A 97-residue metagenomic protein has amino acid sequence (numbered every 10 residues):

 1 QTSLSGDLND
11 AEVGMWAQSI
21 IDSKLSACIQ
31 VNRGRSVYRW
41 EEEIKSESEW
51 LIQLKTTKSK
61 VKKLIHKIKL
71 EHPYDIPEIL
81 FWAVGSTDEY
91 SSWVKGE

Functional and structural regions predicted by a protein language model:
Q1-E97: Positively charged, small/polar-rich N-terminal and surface patches that mediate targeting and assembly and bind
